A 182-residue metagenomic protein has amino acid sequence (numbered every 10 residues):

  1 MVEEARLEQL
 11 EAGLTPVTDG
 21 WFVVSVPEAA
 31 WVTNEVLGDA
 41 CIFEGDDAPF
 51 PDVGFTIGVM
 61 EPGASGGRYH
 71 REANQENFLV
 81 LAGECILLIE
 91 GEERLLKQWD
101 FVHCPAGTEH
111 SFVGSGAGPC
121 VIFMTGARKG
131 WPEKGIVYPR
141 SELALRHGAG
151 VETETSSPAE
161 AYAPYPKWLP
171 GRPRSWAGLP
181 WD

Functional and structural regions predicted by a protein language model:
M1-D52, A144-D182: A short, N-terminal "cap"/entry segment at the start of jelly-roll beta-barrel domains of the cupin/DSBH fold
V36-F43, T56-E72, A106: Conserved short histidine dyad/triad with adjacent acidic residue
D52, I57-P62, R71-I89, G126-K129: Short, conserved beta-strand element in jelly-roll/cupin
N77, G91-G107: Short acidic-glycine-tyrosine-enriched beta hairpin
G83, W99, F112: Short hydrophobic/aromatic patches on the structural cores and recognition surfaces of FHA
I86, A106-E133: Ligand-binding loop in jelly-roll beta-barrel domains
